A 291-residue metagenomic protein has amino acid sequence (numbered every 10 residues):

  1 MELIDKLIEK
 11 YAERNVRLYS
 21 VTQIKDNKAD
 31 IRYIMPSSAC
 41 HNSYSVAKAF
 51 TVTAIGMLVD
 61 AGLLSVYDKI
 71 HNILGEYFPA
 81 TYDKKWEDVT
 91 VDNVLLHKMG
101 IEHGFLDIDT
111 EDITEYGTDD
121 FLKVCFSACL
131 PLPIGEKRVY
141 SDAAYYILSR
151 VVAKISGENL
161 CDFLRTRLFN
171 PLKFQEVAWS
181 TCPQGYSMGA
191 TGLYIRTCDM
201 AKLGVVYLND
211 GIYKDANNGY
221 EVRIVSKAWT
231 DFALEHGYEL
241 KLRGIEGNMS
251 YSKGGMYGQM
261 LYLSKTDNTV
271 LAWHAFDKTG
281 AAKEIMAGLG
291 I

Functional and structural regions predicted by a protein language model:
L3-S37, V66, L261-Y262, N268-A272: A short, well-structured edge-of-sheet supersecondary motif
D5-R14, C40-A47, G56-V139: Active-site-proximal loop and beta-strand segments within enzyme catalytic domains
N27, Y44-L63, V94, C125-F126 (+3 more regions): Alpha-helical scaffold elements that line and support the substrate/ligand-binding pocket of soluble hydrolases
D30, S37, D107-T191: Catalytic-site signature segments of enzymes, centered on catalytic residues
G62-V66, T114, I155-D162, G211-V225: Structural helix-adjacent loops and short alpha-helical linkers that scaffold large soluble proteins
L63-I101, I155-I195: Active-site helix/loop module of the DD-peptidase/beta-lactamase fold, centered on the serine-lysine SxxK catalytic
E176-K265, L271-K278: Penicillin-binding protein/beta-lactamase superfamily catalytic region
A282-I291: Short, gly/Ser/Thr-rich active-site loops of penicillin-recognizing serine hydrolases
